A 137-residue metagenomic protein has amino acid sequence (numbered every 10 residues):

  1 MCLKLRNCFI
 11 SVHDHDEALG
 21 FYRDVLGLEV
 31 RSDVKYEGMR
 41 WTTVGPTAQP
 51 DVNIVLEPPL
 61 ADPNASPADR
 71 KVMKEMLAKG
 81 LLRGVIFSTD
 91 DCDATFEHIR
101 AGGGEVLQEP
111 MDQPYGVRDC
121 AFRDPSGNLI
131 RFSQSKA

Functional and structural regions predicted by a protein language model:
M1-F9, E29-R123, S133-A137: Vicinal oxygen chelate
V12-D16: Short acidic-aromatic low-complexity motifs
E17-A18, A94: Short Gly/charged-rich anion-binding patches and loops
A18-R23, I99, G127: Conserved active-site tyrosine of GNAT-family acetyltransferases
